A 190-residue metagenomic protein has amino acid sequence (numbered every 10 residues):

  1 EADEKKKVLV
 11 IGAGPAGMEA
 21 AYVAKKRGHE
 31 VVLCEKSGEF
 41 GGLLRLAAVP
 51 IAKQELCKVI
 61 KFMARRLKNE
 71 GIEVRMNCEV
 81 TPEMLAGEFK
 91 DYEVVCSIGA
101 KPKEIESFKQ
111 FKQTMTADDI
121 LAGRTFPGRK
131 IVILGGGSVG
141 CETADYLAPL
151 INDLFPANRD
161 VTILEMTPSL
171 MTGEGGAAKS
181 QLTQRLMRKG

Functional and structural regions predicted by a protein language model:
E1-A2, L67: Ferredoxin-type iron-sulfur electron-transfer modules in oxidoreductases and energy-metabolism complexes
A2-F40, M76-G87, S97-A177: Rossmann-like dinucleotide/flavin-binding elements
G42-Y92, E174-G190: N-terminal Rossmann-like dinucleotide/flavin-binding domain of flavoprotein oxidoreductases that bind FAD/FMN
